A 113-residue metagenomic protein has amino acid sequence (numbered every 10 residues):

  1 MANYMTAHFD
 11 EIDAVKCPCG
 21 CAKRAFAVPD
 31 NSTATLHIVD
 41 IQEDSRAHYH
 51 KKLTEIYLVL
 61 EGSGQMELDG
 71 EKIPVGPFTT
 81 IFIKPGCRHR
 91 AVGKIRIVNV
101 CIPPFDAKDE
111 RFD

Functional and structural regions predicted by a protein language model:
M1-A34, D113: A short, N-terminal "cap"/entry segment at the start of jelly-roll beta-barrel domains of the cupin/DSBH fold
S32, E43-S45, T79, C87 (+1 more regions): Surface-exposed loop/turn positions
T35-K51: Conserved short histidine dyad/triad with adjacent acidic residue
H50-K52, G93-K94: Short glycine/proline-enriched turns and hinge-like loops at secondary-structure junctions
K52-Q65, D69: Glycine- and acidic-residue-biased ligand/ion/polar-headgroup-sensing regions
L60-E61, G76-P77, G93: A cytosolic small-molecule/anion-sensing beta-strand core signal
G70-G86: Short acidic-glycine-tyrosine-enriched beta hairpin
P85-E110: Ligand-binding loop in jelly-roll beta-barrel domains
